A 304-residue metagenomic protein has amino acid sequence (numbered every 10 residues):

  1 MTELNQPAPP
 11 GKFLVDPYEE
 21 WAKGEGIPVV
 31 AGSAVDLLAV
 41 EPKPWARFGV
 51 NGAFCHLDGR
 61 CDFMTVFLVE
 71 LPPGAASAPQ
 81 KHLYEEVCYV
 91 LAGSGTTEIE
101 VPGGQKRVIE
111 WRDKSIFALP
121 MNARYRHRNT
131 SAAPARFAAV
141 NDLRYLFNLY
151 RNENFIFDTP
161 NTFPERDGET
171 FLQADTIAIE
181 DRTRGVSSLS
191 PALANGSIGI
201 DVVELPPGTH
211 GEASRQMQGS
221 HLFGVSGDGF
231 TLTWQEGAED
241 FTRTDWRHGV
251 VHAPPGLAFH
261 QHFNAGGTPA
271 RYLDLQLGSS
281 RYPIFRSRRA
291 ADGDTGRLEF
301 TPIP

Functional and structural regions predicted by a protein language model:
M1-D62, L149-D201, E212, S287-A291 (+1 more regions): A short, N-terminal "cap"/entry segment at the start of jelly-roll beta-barrel domains of the cupin/DSBH fold
L37-N51, R60-S77, H82-E85, Y89-G103 (+1 more regions): The feature marks the first
F48-F54, T65-H82, D201-M217, Q235-G237 (+1 more regions): Conserved short histidine dyad/triad with adjacent acidic residue
L68-V69, P79-K81, E85-V90, V108-I109 (+5 more regions): His/acidic/aromatic-lined binding-pocket segments of jelly-roll/cupin-type domains and related regulatory beta-sandwich
P72-P73, L83-P102, P207, Q216-G237: Glycine- and acidic-residue-biased ligand/ion/polar-headgroup-sensing regions
V101-P120, E236-G256: Short acidic-glycine-tyrosine-enriched beta hairpin
R112-D113, M121-F147, R247, G256-Y282: Ligand-binding loop in jelly-roll beta-barrel domains
R112-I116, F157-N161, F241, R247-V251 (+3 more regions): Short amphipathic alpha-helical linker/capping segments at the junctions of internal repeats and modular domains
